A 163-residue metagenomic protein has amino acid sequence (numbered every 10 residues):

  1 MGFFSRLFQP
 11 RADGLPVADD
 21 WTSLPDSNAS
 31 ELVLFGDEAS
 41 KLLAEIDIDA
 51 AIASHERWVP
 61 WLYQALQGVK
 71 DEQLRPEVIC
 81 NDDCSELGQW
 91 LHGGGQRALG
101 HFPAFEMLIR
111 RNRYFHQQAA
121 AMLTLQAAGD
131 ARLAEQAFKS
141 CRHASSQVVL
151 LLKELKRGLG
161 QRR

Functional and structural regions predicted by a protein language model:
M1-R163: N-terminal membrane-sensor/transducer module of prokaryotic signaling receptors
